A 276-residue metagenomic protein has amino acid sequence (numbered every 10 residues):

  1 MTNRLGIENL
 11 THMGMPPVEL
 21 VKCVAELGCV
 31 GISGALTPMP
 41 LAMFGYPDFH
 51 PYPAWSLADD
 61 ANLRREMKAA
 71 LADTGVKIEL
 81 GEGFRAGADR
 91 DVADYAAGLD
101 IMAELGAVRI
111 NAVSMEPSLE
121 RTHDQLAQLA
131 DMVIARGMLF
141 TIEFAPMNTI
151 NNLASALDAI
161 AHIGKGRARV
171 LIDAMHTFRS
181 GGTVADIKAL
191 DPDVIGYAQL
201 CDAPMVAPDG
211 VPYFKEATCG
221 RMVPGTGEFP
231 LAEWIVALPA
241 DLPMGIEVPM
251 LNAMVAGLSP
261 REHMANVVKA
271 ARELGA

Functional and structural regions predicted by a protein language model:
M1-N9, M13-G31, L36-A42, N62-E66 (+6 more regions): Histidine-acidic metal/acid-base catalytic patches
R4-M15, L80-V92, P117: Active-site mouth loops of central-metabolism enzymes
P16, A58-A61, A88-A97: Glycine-rich anion/phosphate-binding loops
D48-R64, V76: Short, structured active-site "lid" loops
Y52-L57, E82-A86, E116, V223-G225: The substrate-binding groove and active-site-proximal loops of carbohydrate-active enzymes, especially glycoside
M102-S118, R136, I142: Active-site groove signature of glycoside hydrolases
S118-L126: Active-site-adjacent beta->alpha loops and helix N-cap segments on the catalytic face of soluble alpha/beta enzymes
T141-T149: Conserved anion-binding
